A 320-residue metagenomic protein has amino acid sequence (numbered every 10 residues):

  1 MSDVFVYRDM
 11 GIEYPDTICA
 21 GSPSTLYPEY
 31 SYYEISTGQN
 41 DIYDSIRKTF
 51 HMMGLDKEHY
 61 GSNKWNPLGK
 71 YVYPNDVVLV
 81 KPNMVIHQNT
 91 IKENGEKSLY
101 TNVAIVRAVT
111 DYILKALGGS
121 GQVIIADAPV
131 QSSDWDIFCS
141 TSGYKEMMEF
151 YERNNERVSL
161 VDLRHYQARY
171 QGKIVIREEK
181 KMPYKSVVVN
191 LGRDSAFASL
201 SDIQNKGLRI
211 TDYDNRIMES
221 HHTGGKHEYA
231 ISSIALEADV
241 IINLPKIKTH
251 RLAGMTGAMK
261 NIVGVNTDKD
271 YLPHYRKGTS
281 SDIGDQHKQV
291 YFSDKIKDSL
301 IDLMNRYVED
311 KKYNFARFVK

Functional and structural regions predicted by a protein language model:
M1-K320: N-terminal and secondary-structure boundary signal
